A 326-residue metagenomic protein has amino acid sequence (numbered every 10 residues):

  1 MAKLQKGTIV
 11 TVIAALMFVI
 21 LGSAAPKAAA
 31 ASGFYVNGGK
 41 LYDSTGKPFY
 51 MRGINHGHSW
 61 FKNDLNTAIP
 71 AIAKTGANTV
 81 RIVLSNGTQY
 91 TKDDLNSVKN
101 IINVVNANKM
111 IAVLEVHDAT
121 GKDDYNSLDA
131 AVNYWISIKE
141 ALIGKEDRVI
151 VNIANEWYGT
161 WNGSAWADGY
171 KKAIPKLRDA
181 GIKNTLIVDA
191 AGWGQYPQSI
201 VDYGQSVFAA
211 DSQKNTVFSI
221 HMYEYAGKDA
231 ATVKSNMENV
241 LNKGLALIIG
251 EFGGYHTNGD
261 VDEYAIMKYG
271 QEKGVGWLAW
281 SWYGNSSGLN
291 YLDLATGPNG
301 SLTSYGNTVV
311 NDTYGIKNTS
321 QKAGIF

Functional and structural regions predicted by a protein language model:
M1-A2, G46: NAD-dependent ADP-ribosyltransferases
A2-Q5, V10, A71-A73, T79: Membrane-insertive, amphipathic helical modules of secreted toxins and fusogens
K3-K27: Sec-dependent N-terminal signal peptides of Gram-positive bacterial secreted proteins and lipoproteins
P26-T79, T308-G315, K322-I325: N-terminal carbohydrate-binding accessory modules
A30-Y50, I54, N78-V80, D93-S97 (+9 more regions): Mature, Sec-exported extracytoplasmic domains of Gram-positive
G33-F34, K62, V132-I136, E140-I150 (+2 more regions): Extracellular glycoside hydrolase catalytic/binding regions
M51, R81-S85, V113-H117, N152-I153 (+1 more regions): Short beta-strands and strand-loop turn motifs
D64-G121, L128-I136, K171, P175-A180 (+1 more regions): Aromatic-lined substrate-binding rim segments of carbohydrate-active enzymes
